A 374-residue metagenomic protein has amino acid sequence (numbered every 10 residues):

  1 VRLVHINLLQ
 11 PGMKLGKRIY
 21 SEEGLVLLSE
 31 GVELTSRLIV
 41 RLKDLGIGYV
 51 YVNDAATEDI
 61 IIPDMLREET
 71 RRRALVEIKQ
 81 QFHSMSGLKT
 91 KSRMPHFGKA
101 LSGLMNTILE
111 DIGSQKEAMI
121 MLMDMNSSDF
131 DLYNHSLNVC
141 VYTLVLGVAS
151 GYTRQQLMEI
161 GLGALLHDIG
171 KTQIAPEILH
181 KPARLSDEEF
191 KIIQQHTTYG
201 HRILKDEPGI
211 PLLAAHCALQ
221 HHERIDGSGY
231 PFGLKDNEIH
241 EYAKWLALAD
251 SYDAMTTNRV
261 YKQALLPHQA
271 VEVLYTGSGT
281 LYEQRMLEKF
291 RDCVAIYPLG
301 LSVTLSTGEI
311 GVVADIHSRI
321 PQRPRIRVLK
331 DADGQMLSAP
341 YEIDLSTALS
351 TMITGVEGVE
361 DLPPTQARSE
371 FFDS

Functional and structural regions predicted by a protein language model:
V1-A100, D331, L349-S374: Membrane-cytosol interface segments
V32, V76-S374: Histidine- and acidic-residue-rich, metal-dependent catalytic cores
